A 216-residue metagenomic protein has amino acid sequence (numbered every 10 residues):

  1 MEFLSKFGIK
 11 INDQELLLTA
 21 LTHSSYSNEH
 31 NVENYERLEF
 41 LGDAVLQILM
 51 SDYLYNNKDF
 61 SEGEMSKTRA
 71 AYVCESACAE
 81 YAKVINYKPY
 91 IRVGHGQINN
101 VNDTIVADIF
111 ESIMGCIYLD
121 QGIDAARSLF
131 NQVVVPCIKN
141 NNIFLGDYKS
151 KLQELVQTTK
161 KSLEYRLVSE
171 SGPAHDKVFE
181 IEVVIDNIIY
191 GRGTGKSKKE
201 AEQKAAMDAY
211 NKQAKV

Functional and structural regions predicted by a protein language model:
M1-V216: Double-stranded RNA-binding/processing signature
